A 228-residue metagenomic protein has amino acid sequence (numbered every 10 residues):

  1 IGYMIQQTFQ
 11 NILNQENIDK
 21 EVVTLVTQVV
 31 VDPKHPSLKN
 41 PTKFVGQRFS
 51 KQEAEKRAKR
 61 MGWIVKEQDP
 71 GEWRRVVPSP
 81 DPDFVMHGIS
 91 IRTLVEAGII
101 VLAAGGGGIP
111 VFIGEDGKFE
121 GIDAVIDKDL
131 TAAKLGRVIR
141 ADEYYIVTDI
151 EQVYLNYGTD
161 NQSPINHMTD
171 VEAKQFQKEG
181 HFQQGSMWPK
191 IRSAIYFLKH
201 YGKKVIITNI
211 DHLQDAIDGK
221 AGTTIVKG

Functional and structural regions predicted by a protein language model:
I1-G228: C-terminal catalytic "cap/lid" subdomain
